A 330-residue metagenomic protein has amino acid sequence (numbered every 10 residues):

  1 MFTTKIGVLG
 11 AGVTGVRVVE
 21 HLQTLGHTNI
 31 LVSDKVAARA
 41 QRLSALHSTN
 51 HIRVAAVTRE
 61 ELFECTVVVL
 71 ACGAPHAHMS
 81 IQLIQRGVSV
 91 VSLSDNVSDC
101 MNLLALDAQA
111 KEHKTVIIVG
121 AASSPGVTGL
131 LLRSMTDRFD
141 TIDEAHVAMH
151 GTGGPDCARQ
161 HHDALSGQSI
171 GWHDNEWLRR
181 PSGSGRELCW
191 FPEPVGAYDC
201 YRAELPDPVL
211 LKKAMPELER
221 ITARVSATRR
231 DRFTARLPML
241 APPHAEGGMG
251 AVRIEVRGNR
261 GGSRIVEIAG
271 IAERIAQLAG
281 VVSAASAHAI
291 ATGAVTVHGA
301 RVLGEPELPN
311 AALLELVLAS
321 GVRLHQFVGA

Functional and structural regions predicted by a protein language model:
I6-G10: Conserved N-terminal Rossmann-fold NAD(P)-binding element of oxidoreductases
G15-V16: N-terminal Rossmann-fold NAD(P) dinucleotide-binding loop
N29-S44: NAD(P)-binding Rossmann-fold cofactor-contacting core
T66-A71, V91: N-terminal Rossmann-like NAD(P) cofactor-binding module of classical short-chain dehydrogenase/reductase
P75-L93: Rossmann-fold NAD(P) dinucleotide-binding segment
D95-V116: Rossmann-fold NAD(P)-binding glycine/threonine-rich loop
D137-R264: Active-site-lining helix/loop region of Rossmann-like oxidoreductase modules
R229-A330: C-terminal active-site/capping subdomain that shapes the small-molecule cofactor and substrate pocket of enzyme
